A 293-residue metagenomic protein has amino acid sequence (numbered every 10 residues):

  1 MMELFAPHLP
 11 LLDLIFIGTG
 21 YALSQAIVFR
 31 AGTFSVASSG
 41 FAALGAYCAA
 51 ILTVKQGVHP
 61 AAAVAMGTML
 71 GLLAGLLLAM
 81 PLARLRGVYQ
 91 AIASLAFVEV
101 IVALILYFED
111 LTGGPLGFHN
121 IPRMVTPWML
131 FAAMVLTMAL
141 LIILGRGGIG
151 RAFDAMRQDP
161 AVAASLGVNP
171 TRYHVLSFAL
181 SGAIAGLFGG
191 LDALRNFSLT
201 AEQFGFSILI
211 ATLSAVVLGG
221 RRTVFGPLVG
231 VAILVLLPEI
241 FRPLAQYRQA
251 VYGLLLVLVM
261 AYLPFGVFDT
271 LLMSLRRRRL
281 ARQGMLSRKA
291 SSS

Functional and structural regions predicted by a protein language model:
F5-V54, P81-Q90, G220-V224: Single transmembrane alpha-helix segments in multi-pass membrane proteins
A6-L14, F118-L140, S198-L199, R248-Y252: Loop-to-helix entry region at the N-terminal start of transmembrane alpha-helices in multi-pass membrane transporters
L14, G18, A42-Y47, T68-L72 (+8 more regions): Residue-level recognition of pore/gate-forming positions within transmembrane alpha-helices of multi-pass
Q56-E99, V229-V231: Alpha-helical transmembrane segments within multi-pass membrane transporters and channels
Q90-G147, S177, G284, R288: Transmembrane helix-bundle core of multi-pass membrane transporters and related energy-transducing complexes
V125-T200: Helix-loop-helix "hairpin" substructures at the membrane interface of multi-pass membrane proteins
A152, Q158, A164-Y173, F241-S293: Cytosolic-side transmembrane-helix boundaries in multi-pass membrane proteins
F178-Y262: Transmembrane alpha-helical segments in multi-pass inner-membrane proteins
